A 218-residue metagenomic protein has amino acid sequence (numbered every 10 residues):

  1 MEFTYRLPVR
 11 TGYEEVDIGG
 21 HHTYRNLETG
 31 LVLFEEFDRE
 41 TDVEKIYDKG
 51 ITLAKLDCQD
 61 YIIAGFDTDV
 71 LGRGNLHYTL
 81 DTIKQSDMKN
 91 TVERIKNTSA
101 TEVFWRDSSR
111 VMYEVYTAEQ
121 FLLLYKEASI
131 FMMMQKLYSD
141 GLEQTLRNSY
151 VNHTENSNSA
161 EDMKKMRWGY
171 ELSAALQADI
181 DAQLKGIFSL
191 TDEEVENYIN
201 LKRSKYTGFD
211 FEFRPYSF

Functional and structural regions predicted by a protein language model:
E2-F218: A preference for well-ordered globular domain cores that mediate specific macromolecular interactions or catalysis
